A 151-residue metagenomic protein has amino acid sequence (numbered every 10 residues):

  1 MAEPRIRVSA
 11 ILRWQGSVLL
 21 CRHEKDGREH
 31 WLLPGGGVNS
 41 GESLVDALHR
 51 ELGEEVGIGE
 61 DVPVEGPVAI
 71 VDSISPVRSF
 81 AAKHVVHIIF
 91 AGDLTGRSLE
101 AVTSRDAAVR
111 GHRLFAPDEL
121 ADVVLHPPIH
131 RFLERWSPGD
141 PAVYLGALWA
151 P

Functional and structural regions predicted by a protein language model:
M1-L33, V45, E60-D61, L94: N-terminal strand-loop-strand
R28-W31, S104-P151: Nudix hydrolase/Nudix homology domain
V38-P63, V71-L125: Unchanged
